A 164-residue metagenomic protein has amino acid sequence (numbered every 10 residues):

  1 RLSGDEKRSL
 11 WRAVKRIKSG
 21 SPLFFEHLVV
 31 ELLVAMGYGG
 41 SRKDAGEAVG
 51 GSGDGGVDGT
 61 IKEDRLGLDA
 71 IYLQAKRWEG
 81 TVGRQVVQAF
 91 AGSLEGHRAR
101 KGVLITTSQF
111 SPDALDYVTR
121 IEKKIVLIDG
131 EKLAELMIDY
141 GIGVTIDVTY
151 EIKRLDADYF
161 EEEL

Functional and structural regions predicted by a protein language model:
R1-L164: Mixed-charge (Asp/Glu-Lys/Arg
